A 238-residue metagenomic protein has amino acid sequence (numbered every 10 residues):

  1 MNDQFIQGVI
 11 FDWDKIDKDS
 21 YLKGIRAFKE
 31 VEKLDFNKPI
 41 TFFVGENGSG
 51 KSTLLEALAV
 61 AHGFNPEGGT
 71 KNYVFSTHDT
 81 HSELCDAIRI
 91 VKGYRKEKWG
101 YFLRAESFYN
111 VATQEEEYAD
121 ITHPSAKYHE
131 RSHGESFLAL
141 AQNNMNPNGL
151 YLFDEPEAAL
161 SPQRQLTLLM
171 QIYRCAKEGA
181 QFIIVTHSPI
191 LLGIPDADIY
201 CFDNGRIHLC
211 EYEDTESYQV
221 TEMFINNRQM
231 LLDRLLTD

Functional and structural regions predicted by a protein language model:
M1-E32, N37: N-terminal pre-Walker A segment at the start of P-loop NTPase domains
I40-F42, T53-E117: ABC ATPase nucleotide-binding domain signature region
E46-N47: The conserved Walker
G50: Conserved glycine(s) of the Walker
R131-E155, Q163-C175: GG-anchored amphipathic helix commonly corresponding to the ABC/SMC/Rad50 NBD signature/C-loop
D154, I184-V185: Conserved D-loop beta-strand region of ABC ATPase nucleotide-binding domains
Q163-Q181, S188-D238: C-terminal lobe/lid and adjacent interdomain/linker elements of RecA-like ASCE P-loop ATPase modules
